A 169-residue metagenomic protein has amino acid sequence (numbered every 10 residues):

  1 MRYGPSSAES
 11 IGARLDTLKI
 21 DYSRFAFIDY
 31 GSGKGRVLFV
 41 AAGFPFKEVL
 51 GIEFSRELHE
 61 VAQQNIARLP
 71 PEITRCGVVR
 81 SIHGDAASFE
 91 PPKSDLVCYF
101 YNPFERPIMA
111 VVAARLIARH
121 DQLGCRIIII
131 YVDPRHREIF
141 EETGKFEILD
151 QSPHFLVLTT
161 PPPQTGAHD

Functional and structural regions predicted by a protein language model:
M1-S23: S-adenosyl-L-methionine
R24-G33: Conserved class I S-adenosyl-L-methionine
G35-F39: Glycine-rich SAM-binding Motif I of class I
K47-I52: Short beta-strand element of Class I
S55: Conserved SAM/SAH-binding beta-strand->alpha-helix loop
H59-K93: S-adenosyl-L-methionine
S81-D121, C125: Active-site segment flanking the S-adenosylmethionine/decSAM binding pocket in AdoMet-dependent transferases
P107-P162: C-terminal substrate-binding/active-site "lid" region of AdoMet-derived donor-dependent transferases
